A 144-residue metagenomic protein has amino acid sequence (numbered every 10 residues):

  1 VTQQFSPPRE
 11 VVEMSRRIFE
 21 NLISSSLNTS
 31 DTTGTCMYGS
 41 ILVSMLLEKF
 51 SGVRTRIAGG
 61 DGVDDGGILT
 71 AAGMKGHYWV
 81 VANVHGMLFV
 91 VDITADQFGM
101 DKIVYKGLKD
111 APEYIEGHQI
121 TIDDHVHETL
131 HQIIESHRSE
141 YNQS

Functional and structural regions predicted by a protein language model:
V1-S144: A structural boundary/capping signal
